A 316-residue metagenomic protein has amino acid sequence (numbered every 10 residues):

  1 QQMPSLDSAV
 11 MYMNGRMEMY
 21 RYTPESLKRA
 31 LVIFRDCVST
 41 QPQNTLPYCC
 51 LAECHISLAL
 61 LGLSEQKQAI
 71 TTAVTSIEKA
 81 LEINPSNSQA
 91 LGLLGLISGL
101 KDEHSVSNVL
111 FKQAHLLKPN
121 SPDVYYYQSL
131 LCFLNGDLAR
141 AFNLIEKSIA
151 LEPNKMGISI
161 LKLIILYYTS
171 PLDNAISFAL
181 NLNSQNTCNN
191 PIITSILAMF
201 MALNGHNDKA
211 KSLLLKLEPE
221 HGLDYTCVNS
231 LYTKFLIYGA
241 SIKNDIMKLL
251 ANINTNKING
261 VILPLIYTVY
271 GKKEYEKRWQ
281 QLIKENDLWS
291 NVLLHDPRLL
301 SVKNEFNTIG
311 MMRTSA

Functional and structural regions predicted by a protein language model:
Q1-I158, K162, L182, N189: Acidic, proline/glycine-rich low-complexity intrinsically disordered segments
C132, D137-A316: Alpha-helical protein-protein interaction modules
